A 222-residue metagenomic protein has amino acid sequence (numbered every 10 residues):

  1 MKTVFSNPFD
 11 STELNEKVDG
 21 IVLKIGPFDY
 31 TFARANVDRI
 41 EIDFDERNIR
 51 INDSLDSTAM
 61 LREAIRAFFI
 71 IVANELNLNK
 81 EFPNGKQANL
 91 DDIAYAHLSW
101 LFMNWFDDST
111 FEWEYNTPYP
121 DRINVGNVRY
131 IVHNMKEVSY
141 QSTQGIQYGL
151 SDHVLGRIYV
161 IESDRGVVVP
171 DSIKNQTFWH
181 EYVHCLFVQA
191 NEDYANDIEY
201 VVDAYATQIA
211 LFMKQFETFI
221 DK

Functional and structural regions predicted by a protein language model:
K2-T3: Basic/hydrophobic alpha-helical interface regions
F9, N15-M60, N74-D91, F111-S172 (+4 more regions): Active-site scaffold of zinc-dependent metalloenzymes
R62-N74, Q176-V188: Active-site recognition of the HExxH zinc-binding catalytic motif
A64-F69, I93, H97, Y182 (+1 more regions): Acidic/histidine-enriched, beta-strand-rich ligand/metal-binding domains
L101-N104, I209-M213: Short, basic alpha-helical nucleic acid-contact segments in DNA-binding proteins and DNA transaction factors
E112, I220-K222: Long, well-structured alpha-helical subdomains associated with metal-dependent extracellular/ecto-lumenal hydrolases
